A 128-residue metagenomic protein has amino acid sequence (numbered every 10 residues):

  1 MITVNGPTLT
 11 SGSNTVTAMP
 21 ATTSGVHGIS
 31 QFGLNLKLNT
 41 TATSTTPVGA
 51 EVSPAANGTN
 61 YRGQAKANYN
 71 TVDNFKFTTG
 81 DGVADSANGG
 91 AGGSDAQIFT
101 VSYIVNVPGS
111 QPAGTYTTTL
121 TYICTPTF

Functional and structural regions predicted by a protein language model:
M1-F128: Signature of Gram-negative chaperone-usher
